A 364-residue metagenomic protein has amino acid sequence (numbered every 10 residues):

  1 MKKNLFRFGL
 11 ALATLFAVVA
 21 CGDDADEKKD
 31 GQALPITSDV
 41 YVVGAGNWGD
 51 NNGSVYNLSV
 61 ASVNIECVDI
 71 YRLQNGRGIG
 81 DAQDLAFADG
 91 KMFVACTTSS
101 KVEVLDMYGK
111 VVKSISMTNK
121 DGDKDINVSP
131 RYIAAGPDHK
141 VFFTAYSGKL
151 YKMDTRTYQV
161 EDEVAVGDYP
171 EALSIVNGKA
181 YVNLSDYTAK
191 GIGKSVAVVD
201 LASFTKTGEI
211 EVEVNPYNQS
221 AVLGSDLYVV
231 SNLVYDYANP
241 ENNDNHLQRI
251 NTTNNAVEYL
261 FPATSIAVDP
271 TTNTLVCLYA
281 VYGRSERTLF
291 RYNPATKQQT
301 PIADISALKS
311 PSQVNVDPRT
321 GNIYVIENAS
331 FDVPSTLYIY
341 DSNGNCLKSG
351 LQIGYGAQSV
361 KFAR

Functional and structural regions predicted by a protein language model:
M1-G9: Bacterial N-terminal signal peptides that target proteins for export
A17-A20: C-terminal motif of bacterial Sec signal peptides marking the signal peptidase cleavage site
G22-R364: Predominantly soluble domains enriched in secretory-pathway, periplasmic, or organellar proteins
